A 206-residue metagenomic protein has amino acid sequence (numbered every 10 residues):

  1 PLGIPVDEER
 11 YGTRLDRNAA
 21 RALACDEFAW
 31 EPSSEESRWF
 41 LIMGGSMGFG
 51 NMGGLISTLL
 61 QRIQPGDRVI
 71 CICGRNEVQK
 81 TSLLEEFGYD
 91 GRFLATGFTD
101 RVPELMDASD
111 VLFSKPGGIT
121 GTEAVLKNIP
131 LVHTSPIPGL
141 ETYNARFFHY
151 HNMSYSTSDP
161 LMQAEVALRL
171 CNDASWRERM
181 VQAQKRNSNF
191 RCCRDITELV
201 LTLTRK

Functional and structural regions predicted by a protein language model:
P1-G12, A22: Donor nucleotide-sugar binding/catalytic pocket of nucleotide-sugar-dependent glycosyltransferases
G3-D7, F98-T99, G118, P136-L140 (+1 more regions): Short, acidic/turn-prone active-site loops that include or flank metal/cofactor- and phosphate-binding residues
G12-P32: A short helix/loop element that forms part of the nucleotide-sugar donor recognition site in Leloir-type
D26-A108: Donor-nucleotide binding loops and adjacent catalytic segments primarily of GT-B fold Leloir glycosyltransferases
E104-Y143: A donor-sugar binding/catalytic signature common to diverse glycosyltransferases and related nucleotide-sugar
Y150-W176: C-terminal "capping" alpha-helix adjacent to the active site of nucleotide-linked donor transferases in cell-envelope
W176-F190: A short, well-ordered alpha-helix in the C-terminal region of glycosyltransferases
N189-K206: C-terminal alpha-helical cap of glycosyltransferases
